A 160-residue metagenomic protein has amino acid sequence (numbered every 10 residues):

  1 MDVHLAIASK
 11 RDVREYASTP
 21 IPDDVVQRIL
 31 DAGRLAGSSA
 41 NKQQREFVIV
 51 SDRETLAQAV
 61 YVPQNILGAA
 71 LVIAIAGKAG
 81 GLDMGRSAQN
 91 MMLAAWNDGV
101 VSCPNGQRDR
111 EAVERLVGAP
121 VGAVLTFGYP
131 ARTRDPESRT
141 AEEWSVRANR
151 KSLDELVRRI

Functional and structural regions predicted by a protein language model:
M1-I160: Acidic, surface-exposed loops and disordered segments
